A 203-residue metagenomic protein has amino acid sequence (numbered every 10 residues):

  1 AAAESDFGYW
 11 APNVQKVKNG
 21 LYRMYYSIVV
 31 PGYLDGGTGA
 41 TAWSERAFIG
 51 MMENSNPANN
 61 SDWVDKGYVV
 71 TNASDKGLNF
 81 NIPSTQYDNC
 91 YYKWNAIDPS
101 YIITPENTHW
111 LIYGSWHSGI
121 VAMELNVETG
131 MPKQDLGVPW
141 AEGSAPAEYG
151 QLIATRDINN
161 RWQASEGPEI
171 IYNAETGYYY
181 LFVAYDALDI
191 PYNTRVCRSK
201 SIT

Functional and structural regions predicted by a protein language model:
A1-T203: Carbohydrate-active catalytic/glycan-binding domains of CAZyme proteins, especially the secreted or lumenal ectodomains
